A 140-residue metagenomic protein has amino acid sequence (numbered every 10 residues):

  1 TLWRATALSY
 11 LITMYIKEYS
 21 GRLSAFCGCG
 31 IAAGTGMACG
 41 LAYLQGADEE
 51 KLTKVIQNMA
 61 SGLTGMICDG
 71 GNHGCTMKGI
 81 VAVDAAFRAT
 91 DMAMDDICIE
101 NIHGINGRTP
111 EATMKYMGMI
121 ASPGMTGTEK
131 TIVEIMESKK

Functional and structural regions predicted by a protein language model:
T1-D48, L52, A60-I67: Glycine-rich anion/phosphate-binding loop at the beta-strand->alpha-helix junction
L41-K140: Functionally critical mobile loop/hinge segments
